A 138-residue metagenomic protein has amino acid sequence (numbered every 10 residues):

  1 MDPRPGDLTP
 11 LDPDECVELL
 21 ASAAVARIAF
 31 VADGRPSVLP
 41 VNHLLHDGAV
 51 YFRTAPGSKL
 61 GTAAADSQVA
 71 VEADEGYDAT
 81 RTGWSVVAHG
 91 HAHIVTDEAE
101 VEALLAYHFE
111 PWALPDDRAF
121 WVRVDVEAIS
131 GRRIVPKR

Functional and structural regions predicted by a protein language model:
M1-A21: Extreme N-terminal tail/first-helix region
D2-D7, A70, E75-R138: Charged, gly/pro-rich active-site loop segments
L11-P13, P56, L105-A106: Charged, amphipathic alpha-helical segments
C16, A24, G48, S67 (+2 more regions): A generic secondary-structure signal marking the coil-to-beta-strand transition
A23-A55: Short beta-strand segments
G34, S58-L60, R138: Short, surface-exposed beta-strand-loop junctions and turns on beta-sheet-rich folds
P36-V38, A63-A64, R81-S85: Short glycine/proline-enriched turns and hinge-like loops at secondary-structure junctions
N42-D78: A short mixed-secondary-structure module that forms the rim of ligand-binding clefts
